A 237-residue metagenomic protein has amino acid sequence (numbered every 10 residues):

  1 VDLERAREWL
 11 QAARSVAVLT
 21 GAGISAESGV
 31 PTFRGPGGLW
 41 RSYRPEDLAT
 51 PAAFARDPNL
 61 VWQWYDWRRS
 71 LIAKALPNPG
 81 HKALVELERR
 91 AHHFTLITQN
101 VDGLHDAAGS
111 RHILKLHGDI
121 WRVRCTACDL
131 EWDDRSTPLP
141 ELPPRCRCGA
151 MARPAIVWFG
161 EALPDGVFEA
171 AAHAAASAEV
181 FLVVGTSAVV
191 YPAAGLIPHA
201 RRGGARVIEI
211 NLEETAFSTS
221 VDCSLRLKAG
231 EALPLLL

Functional and structural regions predicted by a protein language model:
V1-L237: Conserved catalytic core of sirtuin-type NAD+-dependent deacylases
